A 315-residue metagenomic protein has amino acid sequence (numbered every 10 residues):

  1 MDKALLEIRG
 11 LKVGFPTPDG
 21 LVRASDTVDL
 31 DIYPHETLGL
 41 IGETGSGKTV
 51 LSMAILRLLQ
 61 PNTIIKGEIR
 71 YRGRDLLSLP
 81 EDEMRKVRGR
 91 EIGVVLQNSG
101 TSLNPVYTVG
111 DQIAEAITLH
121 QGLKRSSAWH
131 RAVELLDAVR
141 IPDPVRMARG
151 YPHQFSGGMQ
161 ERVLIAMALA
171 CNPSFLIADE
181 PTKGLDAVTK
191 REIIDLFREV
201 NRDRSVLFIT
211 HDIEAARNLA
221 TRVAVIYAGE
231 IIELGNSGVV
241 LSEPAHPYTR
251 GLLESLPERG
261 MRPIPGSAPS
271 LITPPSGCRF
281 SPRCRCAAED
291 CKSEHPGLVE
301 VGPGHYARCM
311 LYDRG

Functional and structural regions predicted by a protein language model:
A4, V145-R146, L234-G315: Short catalytic/signature loops enriched in Gly
I64-D75: Conserved ABC transporter NBD signature motif
L76-G93, D111, L119, V239-P244 (+1 more regions): ABC ATPase NBD coupling module
A170-S174, D203: A short, proline-enriched helix->beta-strand linker immediately N-terminal to the Walker B motif in ABC-type P-loop
L176-D179: Catalytic Walker B motif of ABC-type/P-loop ATPase nucleotide-binding domains
L185-G260: P-loop NTP-binding/switch modules centered on Walker-like glycine-rich loops
